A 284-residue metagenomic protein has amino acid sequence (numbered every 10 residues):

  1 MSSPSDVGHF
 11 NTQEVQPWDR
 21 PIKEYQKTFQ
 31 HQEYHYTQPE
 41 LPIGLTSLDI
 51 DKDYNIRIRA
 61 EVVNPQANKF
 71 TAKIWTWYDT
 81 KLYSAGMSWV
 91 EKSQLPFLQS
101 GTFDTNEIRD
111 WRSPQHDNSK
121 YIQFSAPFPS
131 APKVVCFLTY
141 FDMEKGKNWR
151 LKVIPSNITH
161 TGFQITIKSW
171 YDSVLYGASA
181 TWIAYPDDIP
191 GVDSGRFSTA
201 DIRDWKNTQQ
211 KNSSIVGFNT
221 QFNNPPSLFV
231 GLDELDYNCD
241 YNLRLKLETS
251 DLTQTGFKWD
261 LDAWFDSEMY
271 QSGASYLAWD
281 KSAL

Functional and structural regions predicted by a protein language model:
M1-L284: Extracellular receptor-binding modules and their adjoining Ser/Thr/Gly/Asp/Asn-rich linkers
